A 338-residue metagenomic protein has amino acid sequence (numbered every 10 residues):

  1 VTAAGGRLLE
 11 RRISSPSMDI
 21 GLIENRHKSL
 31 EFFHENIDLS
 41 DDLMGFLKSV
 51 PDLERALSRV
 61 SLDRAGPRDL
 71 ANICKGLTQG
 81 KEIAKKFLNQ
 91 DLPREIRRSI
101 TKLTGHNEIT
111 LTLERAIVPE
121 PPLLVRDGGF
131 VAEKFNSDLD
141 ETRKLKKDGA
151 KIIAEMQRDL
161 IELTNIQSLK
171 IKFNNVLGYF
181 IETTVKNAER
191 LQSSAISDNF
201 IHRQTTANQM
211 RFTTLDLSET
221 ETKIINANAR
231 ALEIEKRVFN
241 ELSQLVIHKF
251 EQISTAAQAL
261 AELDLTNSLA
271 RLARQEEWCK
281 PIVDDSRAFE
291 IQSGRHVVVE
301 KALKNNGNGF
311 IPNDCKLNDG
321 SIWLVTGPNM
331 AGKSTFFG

Functional and structural regions predicted by a protein language model:
V1-A331, T335-F337: Alpha-helical coupling/stalk and coiled-coil linker elements that connect catalytic or binding modules and transmit
